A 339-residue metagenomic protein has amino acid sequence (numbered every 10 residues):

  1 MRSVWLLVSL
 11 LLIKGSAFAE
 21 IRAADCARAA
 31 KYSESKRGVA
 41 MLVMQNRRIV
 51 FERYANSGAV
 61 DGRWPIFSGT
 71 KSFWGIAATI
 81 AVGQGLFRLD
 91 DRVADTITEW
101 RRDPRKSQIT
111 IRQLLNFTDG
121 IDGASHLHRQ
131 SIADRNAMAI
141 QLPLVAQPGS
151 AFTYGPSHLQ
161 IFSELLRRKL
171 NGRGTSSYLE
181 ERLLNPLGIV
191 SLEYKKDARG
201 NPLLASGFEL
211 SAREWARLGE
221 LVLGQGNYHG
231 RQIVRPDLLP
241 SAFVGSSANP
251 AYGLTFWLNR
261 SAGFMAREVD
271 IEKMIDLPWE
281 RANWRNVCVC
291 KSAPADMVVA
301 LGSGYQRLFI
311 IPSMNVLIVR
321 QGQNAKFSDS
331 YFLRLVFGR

Functional and structural regions predicted by a protein language model:
W5-K14: Bacterial N-terminal signal peptides
A17-A23: Boundary at the C-terminal end of the N-terminal hydrophobic targeting segment
R28-G58, L308-I311, N315-V319: A short, well-structured edge-of-sheet supersecondary motif
R47, W64-D90, L114, F162-L166 (+1 more regions): Active-site SXXK
P65, G83-I121, Q141, L170-S206 (+1 more regions): Active-site helix/loop module of the DD-peptidase/beta-lactamase fold, centered on the serine-lysine SxxK catalytic
I161-L165, G207-N227, Q306-R320: Active-site-proximal alpha-helical segments within enzyme catalytic domains
I189-L192, G245-L317: Active-site Gly/Thr loop motif
L317-R339: C-terminal/domain-terminus segments
